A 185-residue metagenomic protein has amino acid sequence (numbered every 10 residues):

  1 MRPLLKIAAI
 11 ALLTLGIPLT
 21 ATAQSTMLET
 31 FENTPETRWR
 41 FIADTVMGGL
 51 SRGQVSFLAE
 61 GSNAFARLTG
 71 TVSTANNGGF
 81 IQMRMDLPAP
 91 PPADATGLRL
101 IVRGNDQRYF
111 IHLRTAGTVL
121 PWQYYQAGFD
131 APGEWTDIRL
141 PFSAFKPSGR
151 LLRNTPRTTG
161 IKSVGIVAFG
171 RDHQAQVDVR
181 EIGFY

Functional and structural regions predicted by a protein language model:
M1-A9: Bacterial N-terminal signal peptides that target proteins for export
R2, L19-Y185: Beta-rich carbohydrate-recognition modules and glycan-binding surfaces
A8-P18: Bacterial N-terminal signal peptides
